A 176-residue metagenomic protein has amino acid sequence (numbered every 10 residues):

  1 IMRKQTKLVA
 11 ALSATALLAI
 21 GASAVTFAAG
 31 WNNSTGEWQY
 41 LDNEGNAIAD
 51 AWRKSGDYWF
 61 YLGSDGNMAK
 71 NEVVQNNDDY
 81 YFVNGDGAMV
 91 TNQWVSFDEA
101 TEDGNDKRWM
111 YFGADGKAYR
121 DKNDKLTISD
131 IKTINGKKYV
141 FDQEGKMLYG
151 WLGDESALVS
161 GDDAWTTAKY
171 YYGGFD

Functional and structural regions predicted by a protein language model:
I1-D176: Extracellular adhesion/carbohydrate-binding repeat motifs centered on closely spaced tryptophans
